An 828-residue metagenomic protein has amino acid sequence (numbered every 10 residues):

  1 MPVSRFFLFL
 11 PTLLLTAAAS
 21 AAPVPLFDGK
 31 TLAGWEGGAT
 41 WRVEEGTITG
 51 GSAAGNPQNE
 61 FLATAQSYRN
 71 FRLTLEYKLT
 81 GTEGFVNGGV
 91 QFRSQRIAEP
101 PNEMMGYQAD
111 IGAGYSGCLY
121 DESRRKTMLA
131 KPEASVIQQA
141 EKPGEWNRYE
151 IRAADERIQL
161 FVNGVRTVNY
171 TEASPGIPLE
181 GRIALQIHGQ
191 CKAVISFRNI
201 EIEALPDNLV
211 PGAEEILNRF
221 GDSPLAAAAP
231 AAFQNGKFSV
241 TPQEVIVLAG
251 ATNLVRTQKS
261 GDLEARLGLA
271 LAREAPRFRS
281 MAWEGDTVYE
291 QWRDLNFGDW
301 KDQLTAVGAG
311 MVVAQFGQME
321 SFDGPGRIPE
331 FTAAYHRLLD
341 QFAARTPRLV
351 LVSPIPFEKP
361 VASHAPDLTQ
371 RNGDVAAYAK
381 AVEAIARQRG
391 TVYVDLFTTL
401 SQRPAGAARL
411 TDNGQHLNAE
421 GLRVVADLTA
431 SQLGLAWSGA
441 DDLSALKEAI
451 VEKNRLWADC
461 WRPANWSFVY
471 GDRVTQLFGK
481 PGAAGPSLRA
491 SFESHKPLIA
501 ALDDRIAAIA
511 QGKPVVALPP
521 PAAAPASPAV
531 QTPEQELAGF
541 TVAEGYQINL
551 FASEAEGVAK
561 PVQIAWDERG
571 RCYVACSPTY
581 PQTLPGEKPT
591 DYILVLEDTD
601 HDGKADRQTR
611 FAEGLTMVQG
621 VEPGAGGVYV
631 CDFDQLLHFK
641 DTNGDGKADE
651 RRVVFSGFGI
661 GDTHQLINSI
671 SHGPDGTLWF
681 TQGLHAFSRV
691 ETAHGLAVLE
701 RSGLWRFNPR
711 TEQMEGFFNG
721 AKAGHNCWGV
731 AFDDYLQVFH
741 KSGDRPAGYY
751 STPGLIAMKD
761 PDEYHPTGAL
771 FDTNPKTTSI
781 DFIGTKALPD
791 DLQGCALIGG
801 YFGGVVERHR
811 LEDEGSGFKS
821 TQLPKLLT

Functional and structural regions predicted by a protein language model:
L8-A17: Bacterial N-terminal signal peptides
A21-D222, P578: Carbohydrate-interacting regions of secretory-pathway proteins
A22-G51, F233-R256, S260, Q531-W566: Mature N-terminal segment immediately following signal peptide/propeptide cleavage in secreted/periplasmic
P211-P230, S239-P242, Q258, Q388 (+1 more regions): Conserved catalytic region of serine esterases and O-acyltransferases that act on ester linkages in lipids
R219-E284, W300-G308, V312, V425: Serine-esterase "nucleophile elbow" of acetyl-processing enzymes
V240, A249, K259-G261, W283 (+5 more regions): Oxyanion-hole/transition-state-stabilizing segment in secreted/luminal serine hydrolases and related acyltransferases
R277, L518-T828: Beta-propeller domains with acidic blade repeats across secreted/periplasmic ectodomains and cytosolic WD/CNH propellers
K359-L396: Substrate-gating cap/lid alpha-helix
